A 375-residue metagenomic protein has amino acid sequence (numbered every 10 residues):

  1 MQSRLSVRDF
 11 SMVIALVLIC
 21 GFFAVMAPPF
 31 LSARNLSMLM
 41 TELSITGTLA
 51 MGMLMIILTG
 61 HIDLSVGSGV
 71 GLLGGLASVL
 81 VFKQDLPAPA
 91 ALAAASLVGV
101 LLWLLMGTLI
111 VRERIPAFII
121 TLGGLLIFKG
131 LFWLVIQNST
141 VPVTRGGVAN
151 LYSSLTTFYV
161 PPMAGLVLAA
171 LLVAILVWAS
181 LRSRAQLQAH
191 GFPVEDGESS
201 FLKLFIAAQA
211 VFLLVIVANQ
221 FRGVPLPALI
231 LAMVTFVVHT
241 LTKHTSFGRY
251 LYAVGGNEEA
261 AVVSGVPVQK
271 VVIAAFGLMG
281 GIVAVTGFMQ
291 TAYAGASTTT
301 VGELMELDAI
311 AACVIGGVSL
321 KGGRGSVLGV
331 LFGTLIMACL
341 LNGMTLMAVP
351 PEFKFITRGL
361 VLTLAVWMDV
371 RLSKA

Functional and structural regions predicted by a protein language model:
M1-G21, V25, T140, L172-F205 (+3 more regions): Cytosolic-side transmembrane-helix boundaries in multi-pass membrane proteins
I19-Q84, T108-F118, W133, A260 (+4 more regions): Single transmembrane alpha-helix segments in multi-pass membrane proteins
P28-M38, W133, Q137, V215-A228 (+4 more regions): Inter-helical junctions in multi-pass inner-membrane proteins, predominant in energy-converting antiporter-like
E42, A117, V143-G146, P161-A170 (+4 more regions): Loop-to-transmembrane alpha-helix initiation sites
D85-L126, F332, M337: Alpha-helical transmembrane segments within multi-pass membrane transporters and channels
W103, F276-G287, Y293-G359: Transmembrane alpha-helical segments in multi-pass inner-membrane proteins
L125-T242, T298-T299: Transmembrane helix-bundle core of multi-pass membrane transporters and related energy-transducing complexes
S180-D196, F236-F276: Membrane-helix/interface signature in polytopic inner-membrane proteins
